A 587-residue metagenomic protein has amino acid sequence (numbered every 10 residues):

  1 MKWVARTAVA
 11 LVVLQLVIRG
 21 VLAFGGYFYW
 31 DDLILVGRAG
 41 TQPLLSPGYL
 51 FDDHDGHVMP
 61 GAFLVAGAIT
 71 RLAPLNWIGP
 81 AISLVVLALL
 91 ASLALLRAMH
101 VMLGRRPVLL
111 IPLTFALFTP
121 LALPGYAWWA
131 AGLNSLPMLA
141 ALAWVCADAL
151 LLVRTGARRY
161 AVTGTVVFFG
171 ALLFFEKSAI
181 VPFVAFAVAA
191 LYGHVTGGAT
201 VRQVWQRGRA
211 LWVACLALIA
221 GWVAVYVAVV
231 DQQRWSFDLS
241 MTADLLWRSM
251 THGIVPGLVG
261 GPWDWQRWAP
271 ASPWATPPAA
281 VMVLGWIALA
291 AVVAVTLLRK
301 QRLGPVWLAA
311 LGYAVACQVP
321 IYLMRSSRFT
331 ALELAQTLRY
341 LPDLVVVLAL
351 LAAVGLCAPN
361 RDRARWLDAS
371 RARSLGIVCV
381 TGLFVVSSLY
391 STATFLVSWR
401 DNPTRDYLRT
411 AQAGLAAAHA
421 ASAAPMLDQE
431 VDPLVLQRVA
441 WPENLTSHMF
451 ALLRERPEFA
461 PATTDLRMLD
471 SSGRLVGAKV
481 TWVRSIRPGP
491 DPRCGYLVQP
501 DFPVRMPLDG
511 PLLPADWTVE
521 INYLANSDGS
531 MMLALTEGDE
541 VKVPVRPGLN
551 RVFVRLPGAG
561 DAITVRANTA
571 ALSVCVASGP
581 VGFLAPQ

Functional and structural regions predicted by a protein language model:
M1-G61, A66, T70-I78, S83-R97 (+11 more regions): Intrinsically disordered, polar/acidic, low-complexity terminal segments
V21, L72, F118, A140 (+1 more regions): Transmembrane helix irregularities
P107-Y126, L133-W144, Y160-F168: Membrane-embedded helix bundles of polyisoprenyl
F118-Y126, A224-Q233, Q318-A331, A393: Juxtamembrane "helix-exit" motif on the non-cytosolic side of transmembrane helices
S135, R328-N360: Hydrophobic/aromatic-rich transmembrane helices and adjacent perimembrane loops
L151-F169, F174: Short hydrophobic alpha-helices at membrane interfaces in multi-pass membrane enzymes
V181-I219: Perimembrane helix-loop-helix junctions
Q301-F329, F384: Transmembrane alpha-helix segments characteristic of polytopic inner-membrane glycan-assembly/cell-envelope
